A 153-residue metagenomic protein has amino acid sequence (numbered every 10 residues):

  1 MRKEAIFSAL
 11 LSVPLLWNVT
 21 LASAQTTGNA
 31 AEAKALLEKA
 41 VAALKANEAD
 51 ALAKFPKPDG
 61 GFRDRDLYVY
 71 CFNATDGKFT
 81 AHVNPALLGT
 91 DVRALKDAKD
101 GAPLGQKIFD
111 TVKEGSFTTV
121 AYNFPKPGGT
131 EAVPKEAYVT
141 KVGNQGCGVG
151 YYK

Functional and structural regions predicted by a protein language model:
R2-K153: N-terminal membrane-sensor/transducer module of prokaryotic signaling receptors
